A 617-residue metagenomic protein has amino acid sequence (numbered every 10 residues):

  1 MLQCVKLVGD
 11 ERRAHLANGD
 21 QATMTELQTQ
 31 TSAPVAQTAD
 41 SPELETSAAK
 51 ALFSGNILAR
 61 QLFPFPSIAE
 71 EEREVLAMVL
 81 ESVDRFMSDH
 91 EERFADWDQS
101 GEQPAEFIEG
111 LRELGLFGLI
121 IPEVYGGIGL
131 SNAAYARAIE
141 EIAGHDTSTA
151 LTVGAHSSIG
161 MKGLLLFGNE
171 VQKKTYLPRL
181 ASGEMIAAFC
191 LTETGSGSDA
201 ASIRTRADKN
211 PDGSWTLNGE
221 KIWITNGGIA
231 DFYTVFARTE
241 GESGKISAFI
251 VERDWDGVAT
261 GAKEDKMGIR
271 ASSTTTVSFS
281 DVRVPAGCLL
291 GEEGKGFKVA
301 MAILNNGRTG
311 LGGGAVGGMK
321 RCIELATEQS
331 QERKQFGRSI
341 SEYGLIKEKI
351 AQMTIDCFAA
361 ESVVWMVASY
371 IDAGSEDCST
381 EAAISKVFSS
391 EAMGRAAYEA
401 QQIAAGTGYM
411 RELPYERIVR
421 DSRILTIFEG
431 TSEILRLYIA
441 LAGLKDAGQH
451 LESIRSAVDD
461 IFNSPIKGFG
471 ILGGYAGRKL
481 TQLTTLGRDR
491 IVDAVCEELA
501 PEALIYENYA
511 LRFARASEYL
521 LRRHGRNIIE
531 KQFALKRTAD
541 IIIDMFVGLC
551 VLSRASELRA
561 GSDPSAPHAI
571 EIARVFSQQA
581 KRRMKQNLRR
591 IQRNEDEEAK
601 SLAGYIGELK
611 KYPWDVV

Functional and structural regions predicted by a protein language model:
L2, E11-G154, K162-I186, S198 (+5 more regions): Amphipathic, small/basic residue-rich leader segments at the start of a protein or domain
E26-A59, A302, T407-L499, Q592-V617: Glycine-rich phosphate/cofactor-binding loops in nucleotide/flavin-utilizing enzymes
E81, G317, A351-T354, F358 (+8 more regions): Generic structural signal for well-ordered, non-transmembrane alpha-helical segments in soluble/cytosolic regions
A95, C357-F388, Q401-A404, R522-G525 (+3 more regions): C-terminal helix-coil-helix/basic helical segment that borders enzyme active sites and/or dimer interfaces and provides
G160, Q172, G219, A300 (+4 more regions): Extended, hydrophobic alpha-helical segments in both membrane/secreted and soluble proteins
T205-D208: A structural signal for short hydrophobic beta-strand segments in well-ordered beta-sheet cores
S214, N218-T260: A short core secondary-structure module
A259-F358, I424-T426, S432, L441-A447 (+1 more regions): Glycine-rich beta->alpha junctions and the first turn(s) of the following alpha-helix
